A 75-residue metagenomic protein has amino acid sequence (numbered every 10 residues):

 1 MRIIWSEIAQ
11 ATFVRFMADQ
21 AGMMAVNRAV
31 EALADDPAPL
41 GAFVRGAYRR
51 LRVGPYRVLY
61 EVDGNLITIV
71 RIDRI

Functional and structural regions predicted by a protein language model:
M1-I3, A29-V30: Short hydrophobic/aromatic-rich motifs at helix boundaries and adjacent loops
R2-I3, V14-R15, Q20-M23, V53-R57 (+1 more regions): Enriched for short, Lys/Arg-rich terminal
W5-A9: Basic, amphipathic "hinge/linker" alpha-helix immediately C-terminal to the N-terminal HTH DNA-binding motif
N27-R52: A short, surface-exposed loop/turn module that caps and links secondary-structure elements
